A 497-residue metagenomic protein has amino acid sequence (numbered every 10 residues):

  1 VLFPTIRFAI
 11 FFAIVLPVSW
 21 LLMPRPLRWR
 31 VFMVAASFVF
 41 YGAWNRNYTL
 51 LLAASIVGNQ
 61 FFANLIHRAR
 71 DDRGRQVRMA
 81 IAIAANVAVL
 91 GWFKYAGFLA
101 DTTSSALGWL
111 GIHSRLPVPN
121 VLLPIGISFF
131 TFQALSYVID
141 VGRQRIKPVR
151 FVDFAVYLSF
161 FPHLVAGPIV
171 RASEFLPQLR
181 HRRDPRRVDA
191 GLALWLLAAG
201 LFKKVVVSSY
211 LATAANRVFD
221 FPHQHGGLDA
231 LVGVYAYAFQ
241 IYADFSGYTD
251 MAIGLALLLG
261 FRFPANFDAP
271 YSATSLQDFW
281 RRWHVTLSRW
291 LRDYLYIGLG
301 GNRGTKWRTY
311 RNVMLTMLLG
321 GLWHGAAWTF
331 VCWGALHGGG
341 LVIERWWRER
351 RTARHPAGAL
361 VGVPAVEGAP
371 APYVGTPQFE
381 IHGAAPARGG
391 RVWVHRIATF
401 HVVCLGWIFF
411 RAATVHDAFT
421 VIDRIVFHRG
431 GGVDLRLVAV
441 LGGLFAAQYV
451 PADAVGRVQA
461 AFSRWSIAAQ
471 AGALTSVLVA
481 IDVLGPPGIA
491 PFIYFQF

Functional and structural regions predicted by a protein language model:
V1-A452, G456-Q496: Membrane-embedded transmembrane alpha-helical bundles that form the catalytic cores of multi-pass lipid-modifying
